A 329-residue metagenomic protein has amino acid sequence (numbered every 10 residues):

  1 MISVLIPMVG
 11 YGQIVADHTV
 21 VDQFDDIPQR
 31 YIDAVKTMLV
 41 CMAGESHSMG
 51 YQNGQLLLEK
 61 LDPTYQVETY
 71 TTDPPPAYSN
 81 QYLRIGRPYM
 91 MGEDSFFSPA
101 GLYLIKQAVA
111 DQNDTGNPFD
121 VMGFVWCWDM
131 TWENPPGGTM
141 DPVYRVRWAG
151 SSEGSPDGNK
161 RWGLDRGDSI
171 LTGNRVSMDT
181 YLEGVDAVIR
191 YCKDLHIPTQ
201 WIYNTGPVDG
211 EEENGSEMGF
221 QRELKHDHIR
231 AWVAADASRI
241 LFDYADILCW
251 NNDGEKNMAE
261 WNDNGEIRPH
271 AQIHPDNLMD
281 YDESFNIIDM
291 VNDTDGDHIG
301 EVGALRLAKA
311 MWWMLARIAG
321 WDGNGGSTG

Functional and structural regions predicted by a protein language model:
M1-P7: Bacterial N-terminal signal peptides
Y11-E68, A77, D297-E301, A316-G326: N-terminal module-boundary/linker segments of secreted carbohydrate-active enzymes
K36-L39, D62-V67, G116-G123, D194-I202 (+1 more regions): Loop/turn elements at helix/coil->beta-strand transitions in domains of secreted/extracellular proteins
H47-L171: Conserved SGNH/GDSL esterase-like catalytic core that processes O-acyl groups on lipids and polysaccharides
K160-Y181, N214-G219, H298-E301: The substrate-binding groove and active-site-proximal loops of carbohydrate-active enzymes, especially glycoside
G184-W201, H228-L241, R317, W321: A structural motif corresponding to the C-terminal end of an alpha-helix and its immediate exit/capping segment
G206-D253: Substrate-gating cap/lid alpha-helix
L241, N264-G326: Histidine-centered active-site loop/cap adjacent to the catalytic His in serine esterases/O-acetyl transfer systems
